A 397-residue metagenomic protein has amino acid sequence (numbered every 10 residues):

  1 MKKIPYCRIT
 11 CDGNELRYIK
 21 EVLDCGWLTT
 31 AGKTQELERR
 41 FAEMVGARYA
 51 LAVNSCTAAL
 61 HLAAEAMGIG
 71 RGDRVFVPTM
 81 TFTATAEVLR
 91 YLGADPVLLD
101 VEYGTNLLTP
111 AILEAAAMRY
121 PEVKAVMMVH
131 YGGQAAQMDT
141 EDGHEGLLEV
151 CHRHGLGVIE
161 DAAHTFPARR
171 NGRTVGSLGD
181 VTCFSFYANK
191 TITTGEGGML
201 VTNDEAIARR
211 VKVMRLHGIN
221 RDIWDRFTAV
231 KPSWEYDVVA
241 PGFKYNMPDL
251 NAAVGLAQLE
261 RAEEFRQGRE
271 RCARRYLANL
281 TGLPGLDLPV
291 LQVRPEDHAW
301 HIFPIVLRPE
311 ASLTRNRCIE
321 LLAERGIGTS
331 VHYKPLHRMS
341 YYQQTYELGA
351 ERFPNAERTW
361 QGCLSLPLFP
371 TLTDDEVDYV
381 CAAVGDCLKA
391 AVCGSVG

Functional and structural regions predicted by a protein language model:
M1-L28, Y236-V239, P367: N-terminal "arm"/small-domain region of PLP-dependent enzymes with the aminotransferase-like
W27-R74, V88-L92, L98-D100, R173: Phosphate-binding glycine-rich loop
T34-R39, A47-A50, T57, A111 (+4 more regions): PLP-dependent aminotransferase class I/II
A42, L89, E149-C151, L280-T281 (+1 more regions): A generic structural signal for well-ordered alpha-helical segments
H61-R119, A125-M127: Conserved PLP-anchoring active-site segment centered on the Schiff-base-forming lysine
L92, R153-H154, R325: Helix C-cap/helix->beta junction micro-motif
G104-T194, M199-I207, T314, F369: Active-site phosphate-binding strand-loop segment of PLP-dependent enzymes
